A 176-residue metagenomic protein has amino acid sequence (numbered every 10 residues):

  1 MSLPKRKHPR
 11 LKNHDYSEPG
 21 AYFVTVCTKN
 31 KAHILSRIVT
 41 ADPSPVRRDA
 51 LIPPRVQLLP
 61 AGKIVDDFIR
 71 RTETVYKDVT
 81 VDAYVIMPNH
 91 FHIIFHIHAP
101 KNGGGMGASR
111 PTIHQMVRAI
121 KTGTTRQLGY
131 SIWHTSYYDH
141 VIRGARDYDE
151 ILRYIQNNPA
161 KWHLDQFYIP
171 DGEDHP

Functional and structural regions predicted by a protein language model:
M1-P176: Short catalytic/metal-binding and nucleic-acid-binding patches
